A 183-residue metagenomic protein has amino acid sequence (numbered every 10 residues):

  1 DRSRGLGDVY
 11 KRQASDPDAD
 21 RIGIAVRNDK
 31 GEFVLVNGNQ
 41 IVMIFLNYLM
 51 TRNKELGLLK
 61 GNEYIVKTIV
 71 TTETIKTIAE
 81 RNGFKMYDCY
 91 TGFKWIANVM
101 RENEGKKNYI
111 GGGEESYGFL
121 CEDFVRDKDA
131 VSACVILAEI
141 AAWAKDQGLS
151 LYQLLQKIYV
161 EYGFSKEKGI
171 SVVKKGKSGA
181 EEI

Functional and structural regions predicted by a protein language model:
D1-Y10: Single conserved hydrophobic/aromatic residue that forms the stacking wall/gate of nucleotide- or nucleobase-binding
D8, P17, I78: Glycine-rich phosphate-binding loops that contact phosphosugars or nucleotide phosphates
D16-D20, S116-G118: Short glycine-rich anion-binding loops that position phosphate/pyrophosphate groups of nucleotides and phosphorylated
D20-G38, I75: Short Gly/Thr/Asp-enriched flexible loops that form oxyanion-binding sites at enzyme active sites
E32, R52, G57-I183: Phosphate-binding and adjacent anionic-ligand microenvironments
N37-M50: Catalytic or ion-translocation cores adjacent to nucleophile or general acid/base/metal-coordination motifs in diverse
